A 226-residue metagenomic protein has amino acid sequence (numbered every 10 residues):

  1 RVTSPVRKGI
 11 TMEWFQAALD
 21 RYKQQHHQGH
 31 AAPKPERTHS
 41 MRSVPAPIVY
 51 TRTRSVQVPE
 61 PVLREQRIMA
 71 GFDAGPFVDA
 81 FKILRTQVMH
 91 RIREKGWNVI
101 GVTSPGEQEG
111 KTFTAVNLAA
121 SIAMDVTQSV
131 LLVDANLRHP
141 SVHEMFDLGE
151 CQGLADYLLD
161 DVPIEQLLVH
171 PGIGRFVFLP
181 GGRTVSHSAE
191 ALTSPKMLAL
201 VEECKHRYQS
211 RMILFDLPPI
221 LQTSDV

Functional and structural regions predicted by a protein language model:
R1-V226: P-loop NTP-binding module
